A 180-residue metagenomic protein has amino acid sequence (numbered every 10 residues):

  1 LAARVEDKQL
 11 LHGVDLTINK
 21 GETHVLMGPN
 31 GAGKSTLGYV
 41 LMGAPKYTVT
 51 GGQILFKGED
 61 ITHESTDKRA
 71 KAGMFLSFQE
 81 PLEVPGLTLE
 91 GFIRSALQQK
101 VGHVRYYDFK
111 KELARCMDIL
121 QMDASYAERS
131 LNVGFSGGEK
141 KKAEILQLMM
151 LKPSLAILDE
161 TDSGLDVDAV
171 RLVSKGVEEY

Functional and structural regions predicted by a protein language model:
L11-G13: Conserved structural motif at the start of ABC-family nucleotide-binding domains
M27-A32: The feature captures the beta-strand-to-loop junction immediately N-terminal to the Walker
L37, E144-I145: Hydrophobic anchor residue at the start of the ABC signature
Q53-R69, N132: ABC ATPase NBD Q-loop/coupling interface
E80, G86-K100, E112: Q-loop/switch helix immediately C-terminal to the Walker
L148-M149: ABC ATPase C-loop
I157-T161, D168: Walker B catalytic motif
